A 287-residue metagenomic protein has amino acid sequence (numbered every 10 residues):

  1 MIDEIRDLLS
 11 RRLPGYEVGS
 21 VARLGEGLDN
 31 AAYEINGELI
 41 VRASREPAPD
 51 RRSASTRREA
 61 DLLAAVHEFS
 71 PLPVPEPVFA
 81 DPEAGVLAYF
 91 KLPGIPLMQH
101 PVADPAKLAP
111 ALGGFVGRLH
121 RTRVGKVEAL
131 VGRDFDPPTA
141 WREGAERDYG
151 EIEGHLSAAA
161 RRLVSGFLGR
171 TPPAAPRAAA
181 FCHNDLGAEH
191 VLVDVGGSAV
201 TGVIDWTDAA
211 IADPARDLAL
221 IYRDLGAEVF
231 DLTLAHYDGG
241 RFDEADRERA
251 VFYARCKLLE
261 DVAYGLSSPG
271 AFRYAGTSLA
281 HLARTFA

Functional and structural regions predicted by a protein language model:
M1-E17, P93, A109-P110, R118-N184 (+3 more regions): An alpha-helical support segment within catalytic cores of ATP-dependent transferases
I2-R6, A60, D231: Short, surface-exposed alpha-helical segments at coil->helix boundaries
G19-A140, E153-G154, A158, P176: ATP-binding pocket architecture of kinase catalytic cores
G25-I35, V41, P77, L168-R216: Active-site acidic catalytic loop and adjacent metal/ATP-binding pocket of ATP-dependent phosphoryl transfer enzymes
E26, L97, D208-P214, A219-A287: Helix-rich C-terminal or lid/interface subdomains of diverse kinases
D29, F69, V74, E83 (+9 more regions): FAD-dependent flavoprotein oxygenase/oxidase catalytic domain
P82-A84, V195-S198, L258: Short strand-connecting beta-turns/loops that link adjacent beta-strands
